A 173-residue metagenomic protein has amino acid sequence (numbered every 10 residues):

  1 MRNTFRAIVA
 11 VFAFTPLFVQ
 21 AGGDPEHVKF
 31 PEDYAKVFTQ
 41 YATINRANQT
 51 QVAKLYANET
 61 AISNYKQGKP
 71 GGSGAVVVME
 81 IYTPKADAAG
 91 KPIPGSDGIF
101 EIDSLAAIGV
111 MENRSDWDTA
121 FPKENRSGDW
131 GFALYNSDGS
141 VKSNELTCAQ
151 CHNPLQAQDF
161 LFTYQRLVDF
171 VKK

Functional and structural regions predicted by a protein language model:
M1-R6: Positively charged n-region of N-terminal signal peptides that target proteins for export
A7-P16: Bacterial N-terminal signal peptides
G22-Q51, G68, G72-K173: Sequence context surrounding c-type heme c attachment/ligation sites in exported
N48-I62: Short, structured beta-strand/loop micro-motifs enriched in basic residues and often containing a Trp
E59-N64, I93-G95: Short alpha-helical segments and helix-capping/turn motifs at coil-helix boundaries
